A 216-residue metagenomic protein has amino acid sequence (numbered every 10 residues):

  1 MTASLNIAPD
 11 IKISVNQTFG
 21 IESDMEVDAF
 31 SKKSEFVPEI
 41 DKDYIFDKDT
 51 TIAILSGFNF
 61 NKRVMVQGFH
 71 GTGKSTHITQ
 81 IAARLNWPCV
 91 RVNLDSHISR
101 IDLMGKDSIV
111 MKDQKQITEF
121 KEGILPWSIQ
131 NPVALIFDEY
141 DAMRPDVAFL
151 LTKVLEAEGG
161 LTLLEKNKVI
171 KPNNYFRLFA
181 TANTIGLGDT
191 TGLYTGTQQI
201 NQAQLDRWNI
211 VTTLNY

Functional and structural regions predicted by a protein language model:
M1-Y216: AAA+ P-loop NTPase catalytic core and its hallmark functional loops
